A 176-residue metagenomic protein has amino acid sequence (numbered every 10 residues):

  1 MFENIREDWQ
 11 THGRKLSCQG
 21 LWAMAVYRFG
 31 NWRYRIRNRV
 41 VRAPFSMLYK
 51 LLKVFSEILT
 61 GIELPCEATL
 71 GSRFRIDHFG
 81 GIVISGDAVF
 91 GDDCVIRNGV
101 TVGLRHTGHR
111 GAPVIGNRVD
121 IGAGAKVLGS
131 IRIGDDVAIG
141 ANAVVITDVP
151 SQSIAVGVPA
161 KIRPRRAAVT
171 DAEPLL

Functional and structural regions predicted by a protein language model:
M1-T60, A168-L176: Terminal amphipathic alpha-helical/low-complexity segments used for targeting or macromolecular assembly
S17, N38, D135, A155 (+1 more regions): Serine/threonine-rich low-complexity intrinsically disordered regions
W32, D93, R105, R163-R166: Residues that scaffold the ATP/ADP-binding catalytic core of kinase and kinase-like folds
L52, P65-C66: Class I SAM-dependent transferase core
T60, C66, G71-S72, D77-G86 (+11 more regions): Left-handed beta-helix
S153, P159-P174: Conserved beta-strand-loop-alpha-helix hinge in the C-terminal portion of ABC ATPase nucleotide-binding domains
